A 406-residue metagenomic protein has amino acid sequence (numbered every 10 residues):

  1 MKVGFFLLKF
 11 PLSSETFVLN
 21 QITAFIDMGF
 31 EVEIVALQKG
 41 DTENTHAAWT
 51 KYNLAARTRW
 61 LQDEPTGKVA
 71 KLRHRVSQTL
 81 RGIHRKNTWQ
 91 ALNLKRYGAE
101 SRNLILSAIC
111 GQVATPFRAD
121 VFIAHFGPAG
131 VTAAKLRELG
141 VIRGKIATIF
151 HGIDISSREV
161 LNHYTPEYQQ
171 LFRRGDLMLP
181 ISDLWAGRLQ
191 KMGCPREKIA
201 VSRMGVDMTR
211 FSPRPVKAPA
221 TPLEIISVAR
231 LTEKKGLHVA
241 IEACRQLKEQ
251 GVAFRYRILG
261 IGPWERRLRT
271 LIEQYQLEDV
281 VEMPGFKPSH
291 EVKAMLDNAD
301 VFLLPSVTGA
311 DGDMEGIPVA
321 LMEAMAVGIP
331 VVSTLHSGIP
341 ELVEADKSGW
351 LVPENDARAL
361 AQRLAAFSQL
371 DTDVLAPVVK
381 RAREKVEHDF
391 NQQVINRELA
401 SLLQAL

Functional and structural regions predicted by a protein language model:
R158-N162, Q190, R196, V206-T221: Acidic anion/phosphate-binding donor-loop and adjacent secondary structure in glycosyltransferase catalytic cores
L179, K217-K235, I241-C244, F302: Conserved donor-binding/catalytic core segment of Leloir-type glycosyltransferases
L184, G205: Carbohydrate-associated surface elements
R267-H290: Nucleotide-activated donor-binding/catalytic signature segment of Leloir-type glycosyltransferases, i.e., the conserved
V280, A359, A366, D373-D389 (+1 more regions): A short, well-ordered alpha-helix in the C-terminal region of glycosyltransferases
D297-G312, I329: Acidic donor-binding loop of glycosyltransferase active sites
L321-A326, P330-S333, V343: Short hydrophobic beta-strand element within catalytic cores of glycosyltransferases and related nucleotide-activated
A345-D346, W350-A357, A366-T372: Conserved acidic donor-binding segment of nucleotide-sugar-dependent glycosyltransferases
